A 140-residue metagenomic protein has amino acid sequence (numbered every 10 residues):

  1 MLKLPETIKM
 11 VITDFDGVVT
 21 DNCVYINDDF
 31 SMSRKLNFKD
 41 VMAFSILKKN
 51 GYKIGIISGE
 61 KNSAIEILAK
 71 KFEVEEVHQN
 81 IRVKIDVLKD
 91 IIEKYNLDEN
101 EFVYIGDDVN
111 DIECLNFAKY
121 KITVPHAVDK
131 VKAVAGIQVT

Functional and structural regions predicted by a protein language model:
M1-K53: Active-site neighborhood of HAD-like aspartate-dependent phosphohydrolases
L2, N37-F38, G59, I105 (+1 more regions): Short alpha-helix boundary/capping motifs
G17, I57, N80, V124: Replace "coordinates the UDP/GDP/TDP-sugar" with "coordinates nucleotide-activated sugar donors
V19-T20, S63-I65, D111: Short, active-site-adjacent cap segments at secondary-structure transitions
V24-I26, L68, V134: Short acidic, glycine/proline-rich loop/turn micro-motifs
F30, R34, K71, E76-V77 (+1 more regions): Mg2+-dependent phosphoryl-transfer enzymes with acidic/Ser/Thr/Gly-rich catalytic loops
K39, E60-K61, R82-V83, H126: Short beta->alpha linker loops
F44-L68, Q79, L115: Substrate-recognition element of Asp-dependent hydrolases with the DxDx(T/V) motif
